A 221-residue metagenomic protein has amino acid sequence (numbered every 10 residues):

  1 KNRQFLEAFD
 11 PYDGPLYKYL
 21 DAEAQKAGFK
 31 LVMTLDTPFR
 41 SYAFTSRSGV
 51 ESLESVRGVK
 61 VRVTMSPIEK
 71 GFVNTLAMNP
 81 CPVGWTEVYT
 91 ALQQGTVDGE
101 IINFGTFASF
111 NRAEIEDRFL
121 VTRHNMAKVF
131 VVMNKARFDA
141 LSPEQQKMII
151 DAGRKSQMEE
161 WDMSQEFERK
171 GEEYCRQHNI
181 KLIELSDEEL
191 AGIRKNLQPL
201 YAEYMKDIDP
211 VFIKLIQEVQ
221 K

Functional and structural regions predicted by a protein language model:
K1-L6, A22-K221: N-terminal secretory/targeting leader peptides
G14-L20: Core domains of carbohydrate- and sulfate-ester-processing enzymes
